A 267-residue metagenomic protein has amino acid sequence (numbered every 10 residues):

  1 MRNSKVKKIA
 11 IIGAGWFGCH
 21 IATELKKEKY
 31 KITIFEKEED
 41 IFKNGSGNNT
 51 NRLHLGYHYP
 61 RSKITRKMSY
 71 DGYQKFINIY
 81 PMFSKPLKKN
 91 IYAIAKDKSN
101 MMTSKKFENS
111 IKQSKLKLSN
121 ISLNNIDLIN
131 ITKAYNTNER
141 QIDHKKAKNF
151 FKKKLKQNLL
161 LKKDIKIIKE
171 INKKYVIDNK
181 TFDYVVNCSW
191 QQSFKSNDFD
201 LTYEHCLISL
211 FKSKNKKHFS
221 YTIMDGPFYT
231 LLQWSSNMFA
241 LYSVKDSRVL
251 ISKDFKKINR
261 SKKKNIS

Functional and structural regions predicted by a protein language model:
K7-T33: N-terminal Rossmann-like FAD-binding beta1-loop-alpha1 element of flavoenzymes
I9, Y30-I32, L118, V185-C188: Hydrophobic anchor at the start of a short beta-strand that flanks the dinucleotide cofactor-binding loop
K27-G47: Glycine-rich FAD pyrophosphate-binding loop
F42, F182-D225, W234-N237, S247 (+1 more regions): Central helical "cap/lid" subdomain
T50-K133: Dinucleotide-binding Rossmann-like beta1-alpha1 core, especially the glycine-rich loop that anchors the ADP
P60, A95-S104, K133-K153, N265-S267: Short beta-strand to alpha-helix junction loop
L160-Y175: A conserved short coil-to-beta-strand element within the FAD-binding core of flavoproteins
D254-S267: Flavin-binding catalytic cores
